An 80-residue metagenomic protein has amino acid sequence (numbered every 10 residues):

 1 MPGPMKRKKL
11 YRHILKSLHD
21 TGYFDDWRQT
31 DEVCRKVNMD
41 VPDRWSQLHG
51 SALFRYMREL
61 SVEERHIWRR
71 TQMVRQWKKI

Functional and structural regions predicted by a protein language model:
M1-M5: Short, Lys/Arg-enriched N-terminal segment that forms or immediately precedes the first helix of a structured domain
K6-R28, F54-R58: Positively charged, polyanion-binding regions of nucleic-acid-associated proteins
F24-R28, N38-Y56, R65, R70: Short, positively charged loop/turn segments that connect secondary-structure elements
E32-C34: A short acidic, leucine-rich amphipathic alpha-helix
R70-I80: Short, cationic-aromatic polyanion-contact patches
